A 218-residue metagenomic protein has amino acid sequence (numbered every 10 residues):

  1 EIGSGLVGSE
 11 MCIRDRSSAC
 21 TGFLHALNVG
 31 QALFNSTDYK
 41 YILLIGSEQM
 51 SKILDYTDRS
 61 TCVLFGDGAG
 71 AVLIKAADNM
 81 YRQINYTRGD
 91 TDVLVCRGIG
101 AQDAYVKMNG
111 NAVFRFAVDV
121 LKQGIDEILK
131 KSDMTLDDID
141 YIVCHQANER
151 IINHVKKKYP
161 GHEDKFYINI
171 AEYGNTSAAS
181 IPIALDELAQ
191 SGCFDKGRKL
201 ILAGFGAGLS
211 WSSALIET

Functional and structural regions predicted by a protein language model:
E1-G8, C12-I13: Single conserved hydrophobic/aromatic residue that forms the stacking wall/gate of nucleotide- or nucleobase-binding
G8, Q123-D140, Y159, L188-C193: Phosphate/pyrophosphate-binding loops at sites that engage ATP/ADP/AMP, CoA/4′-phosphopantetheine, polyphosphate
S9, Y41-M50, V95-I99, I151-G161: Acidic-glycine-rich active-site phosphate/pyrophosphate-binding loop
R16-D38, D140-T218: Claisen-condensing/thiolase-fold acyl-transfer catalytic domains that form or cleave C-C bonds in fatty acid
F23-H25, M50-L54, G89-T91: Short, well-ordered, mixed-charge alpha-helical segments that flank or form enzyme active sites
N35-G66: Flexible, glycine-rich active-site loops centered on histidine and acidic residues that chelate a metal or position
L43-I45, V72-I74, V143, I201-A203: Structural motif
Y56-D119, Q123-D126, F205, T218: Condensing-enzyme catalytic core mediating Claisen C-C bond formation in acyl metabolism
